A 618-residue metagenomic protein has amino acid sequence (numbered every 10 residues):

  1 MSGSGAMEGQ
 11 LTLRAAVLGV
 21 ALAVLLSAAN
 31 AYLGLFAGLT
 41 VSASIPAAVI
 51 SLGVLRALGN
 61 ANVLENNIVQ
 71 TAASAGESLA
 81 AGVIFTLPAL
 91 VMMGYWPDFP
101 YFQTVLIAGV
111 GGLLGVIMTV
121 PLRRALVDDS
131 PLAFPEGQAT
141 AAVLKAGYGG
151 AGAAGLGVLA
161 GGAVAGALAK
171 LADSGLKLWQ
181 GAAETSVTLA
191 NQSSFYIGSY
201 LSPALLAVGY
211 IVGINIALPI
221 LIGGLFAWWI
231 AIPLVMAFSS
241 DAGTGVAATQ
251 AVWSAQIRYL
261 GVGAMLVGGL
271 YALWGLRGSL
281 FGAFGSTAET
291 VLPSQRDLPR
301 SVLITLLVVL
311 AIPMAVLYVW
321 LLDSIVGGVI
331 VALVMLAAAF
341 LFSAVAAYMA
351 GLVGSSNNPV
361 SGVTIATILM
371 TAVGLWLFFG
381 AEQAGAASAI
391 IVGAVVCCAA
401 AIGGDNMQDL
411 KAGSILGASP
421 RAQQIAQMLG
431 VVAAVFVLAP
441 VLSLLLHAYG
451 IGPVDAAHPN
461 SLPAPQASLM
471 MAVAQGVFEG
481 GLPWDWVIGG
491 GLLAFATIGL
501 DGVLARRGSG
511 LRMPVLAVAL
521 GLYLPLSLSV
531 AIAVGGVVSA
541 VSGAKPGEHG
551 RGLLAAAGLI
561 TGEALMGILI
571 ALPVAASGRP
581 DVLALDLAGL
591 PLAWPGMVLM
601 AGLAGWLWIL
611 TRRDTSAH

Functional and structural regions predicted by a protein language model:
M1-H618: Alpha-helical multipass membrane-protein architecture
